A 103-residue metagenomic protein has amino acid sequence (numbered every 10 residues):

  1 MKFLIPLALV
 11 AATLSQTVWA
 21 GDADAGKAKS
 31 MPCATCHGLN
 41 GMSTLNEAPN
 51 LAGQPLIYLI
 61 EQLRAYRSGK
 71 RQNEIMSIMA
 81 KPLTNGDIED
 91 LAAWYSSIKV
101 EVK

Functional and structural regions predicted by a protein language model:
M1-V10: Sec-dependent signal peptide recognition, specifically the positively charged N-region followed immediately by
A12-S30, T44-E47, I60, A65 (+1 more regions): Electrostatic cytochrome c docking/interface patches
A25, Y58, I75-I78, D90: Extracytoplasmic/secreted proteins, especially bacterial periplasmic and envelope-associated proteins
M31-L39, L91: The canonical Cys-X-X-Cys-His
C36-S43, S96-V100: Detector for the c-type heme attachment site
P49-L56: Short cysteine/histidine-rich metal-coordination sites, predominantly Zn2+-binding motifs
R64-N85: Short Fe-S-cluster ligation motifs
K81-K103: C-terminal capping alpha-helices of c-type cytochrome domains
